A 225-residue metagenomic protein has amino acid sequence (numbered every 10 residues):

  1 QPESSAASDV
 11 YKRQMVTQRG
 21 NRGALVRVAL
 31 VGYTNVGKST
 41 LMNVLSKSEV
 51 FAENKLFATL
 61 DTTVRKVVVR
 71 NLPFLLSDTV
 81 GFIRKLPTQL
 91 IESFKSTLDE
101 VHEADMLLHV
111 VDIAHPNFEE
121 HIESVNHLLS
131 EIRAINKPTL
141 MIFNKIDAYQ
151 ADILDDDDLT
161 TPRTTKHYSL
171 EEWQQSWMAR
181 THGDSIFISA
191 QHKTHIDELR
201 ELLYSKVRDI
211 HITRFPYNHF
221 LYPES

Functional and structural regions predicted by a protein language model:
P2: Cationic, low-complexity basic patches in intrinsically disordered or flexible, solvent-exposed regions
S5-V36, M42-N43, K47, P116 (+1 more regions): C-terminal-of-GTPase-core extension/linker across diverse P-loop GTPases
G20-G23, S46-F74, T88-S93: Switch I (effector-binding) loop of TRAFAC-class P-loop GTPase G-domains
E49, V80-L90, D112-F118: Flexible beta-alpha connector loops of hexameric P-loop NTPases
K66-R70, L75, D99-E103, N117 (+2 more regions): Conserved catalytic network of the ASCE P-loop NTPase/AAA+ motor domain
L76, V110, I142: Generic enzyme active-site microenvironment
I91-A114: Inter-motif core of Ras-like GTPase G domains
